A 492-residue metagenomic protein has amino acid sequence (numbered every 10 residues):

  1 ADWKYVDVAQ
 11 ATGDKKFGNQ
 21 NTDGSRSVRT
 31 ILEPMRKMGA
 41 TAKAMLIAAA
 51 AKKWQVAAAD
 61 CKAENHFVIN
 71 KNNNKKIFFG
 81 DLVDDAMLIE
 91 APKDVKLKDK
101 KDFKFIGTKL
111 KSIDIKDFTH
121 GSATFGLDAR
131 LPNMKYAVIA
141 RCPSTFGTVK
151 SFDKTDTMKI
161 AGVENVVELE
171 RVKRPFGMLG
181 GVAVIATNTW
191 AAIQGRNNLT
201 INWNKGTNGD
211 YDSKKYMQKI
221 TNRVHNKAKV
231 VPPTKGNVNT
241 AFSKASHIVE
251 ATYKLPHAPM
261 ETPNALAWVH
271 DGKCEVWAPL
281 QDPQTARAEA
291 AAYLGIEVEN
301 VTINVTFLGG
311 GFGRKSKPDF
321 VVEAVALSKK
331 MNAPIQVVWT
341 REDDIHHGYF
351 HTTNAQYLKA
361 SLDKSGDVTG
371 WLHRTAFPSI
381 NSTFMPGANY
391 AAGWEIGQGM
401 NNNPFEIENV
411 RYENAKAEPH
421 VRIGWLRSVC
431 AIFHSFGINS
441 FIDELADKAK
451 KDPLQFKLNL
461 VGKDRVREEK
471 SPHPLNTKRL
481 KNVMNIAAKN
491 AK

Functional and structural regions predicted by a protein language model:
A1-K492: Structural alpha/beta core scaffold segments of enzyme domains
